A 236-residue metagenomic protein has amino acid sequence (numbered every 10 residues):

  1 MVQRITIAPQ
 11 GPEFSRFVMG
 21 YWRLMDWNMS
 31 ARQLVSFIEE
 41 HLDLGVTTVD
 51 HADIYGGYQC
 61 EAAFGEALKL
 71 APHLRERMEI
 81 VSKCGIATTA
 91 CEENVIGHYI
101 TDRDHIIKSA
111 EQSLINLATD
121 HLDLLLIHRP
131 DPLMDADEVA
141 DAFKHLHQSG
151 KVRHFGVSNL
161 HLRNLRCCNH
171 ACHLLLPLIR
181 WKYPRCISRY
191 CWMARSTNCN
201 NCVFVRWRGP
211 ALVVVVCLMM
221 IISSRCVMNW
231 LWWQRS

Functional and structural regions predicted by a protein language model:
M1-E79: N-terminal binding-site loop/beta-alpha segment at the start of enzyme catalytic domains that lines or forms
R4, P130, M134-S236: Beta/alpha (TIM)-barrel catalytic core signal, keyed to glycine-rich beta->alpha loops juxtaposed to Asp/Glu that bind
A8-E13, L42-D43, A67-E79, L114-A118 (+3 more regions): Acidic (Asp/Glu)-rich catalytic clusters
M19, L34, V49, F64 (+8 more regions): Conserved, mostly hydrophobic/aromatic
Y21-R32, E92-H105, H128, L133-M134: Active-site mouth loops of central-metabolism enzymes
R23-M25, Y55, I86-A90, H128-D131 (+2 more regions): Feature marks short, surface-exposed loop/turn motifs that line or immediately flank catalytic pockets and channel
N28-H41, Y99-A118, E138, R163-R166 (+1 more regions): Short, acidic/polar
R75-T101: Structural motif corresponding to the early beta-alpha repeats
